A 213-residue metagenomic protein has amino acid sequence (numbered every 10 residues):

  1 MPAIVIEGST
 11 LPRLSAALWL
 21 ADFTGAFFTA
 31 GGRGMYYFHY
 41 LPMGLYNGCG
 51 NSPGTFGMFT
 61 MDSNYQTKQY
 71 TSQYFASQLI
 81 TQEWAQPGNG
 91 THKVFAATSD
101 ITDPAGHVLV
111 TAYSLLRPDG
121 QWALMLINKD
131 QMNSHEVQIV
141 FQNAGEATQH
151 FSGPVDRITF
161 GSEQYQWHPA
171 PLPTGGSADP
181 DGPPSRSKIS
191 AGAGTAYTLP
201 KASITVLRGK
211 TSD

Functional and structural regions predicted by a protein language model:
M1-A3, Y36, A123-M125, I204: Mobile, glycine-rich extracellular loop/lid and propeptide segments that shape or gate substrate/ligand access
P2-T111, P118: Aromatic/acidic polysaccharide-binding cleft in carbohydrate-active enzymes
G25-T29, K68-Q69, Y113-L116, K129 (+2 more regions): A general structural signal for short secondary-structure junctions and capping/turn motifs
F27, S77, L124, R157 (+1 more regions): Hydrophobic, well-ordered secondary-structure elements that form the walls of internal hydrophobic environments
N47-G48, E136-Q138, Q166-L172: Short conserved micro-motifs at the rims of enzyme active sites and ligand-binding pockets
P104-Q149, F160-S162, T205: Carbohydrate-binding surface patches
E146-K201: Acidic, Ser/Thr/Pro-rich beta/coil linker or hinge segments at domain junctions
L207-D213: Short beta-strand-to-coil "C-cap" segments at the C-terminal boundary of structured domains/repeats, marking
